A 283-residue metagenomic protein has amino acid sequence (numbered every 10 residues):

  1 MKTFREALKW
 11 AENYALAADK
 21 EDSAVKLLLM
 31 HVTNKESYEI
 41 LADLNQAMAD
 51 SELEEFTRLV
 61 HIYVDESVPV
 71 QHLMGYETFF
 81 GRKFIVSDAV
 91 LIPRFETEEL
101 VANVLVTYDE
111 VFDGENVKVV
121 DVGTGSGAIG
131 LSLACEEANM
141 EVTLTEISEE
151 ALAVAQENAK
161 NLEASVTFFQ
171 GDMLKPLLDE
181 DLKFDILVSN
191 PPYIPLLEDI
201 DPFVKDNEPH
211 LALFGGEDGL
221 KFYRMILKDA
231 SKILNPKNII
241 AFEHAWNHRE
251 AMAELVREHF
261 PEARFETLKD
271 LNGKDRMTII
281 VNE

Functional and structural regions predicted by a protein language model:
M1, D50-L53, L91-F95, G216-L220 (+1 more regions): Short, solvent-exposed loop/helix junctions and linker helices that flank or host conserved functional motifs
M1-M74: N-terminal auxiliary segments of SAM/dcSAM-dependent transferases
A11, L100-V104, Y108, I226 (+1 more regions): Generic hydrophobic alpha-helical segments
E21-D22, F112-N116, D181, N235-P236: Short helix-terminating capping/connector loops at secondary-structure junctions
H31-V32, T107, E136, H259: Alpha-helical structural context
L44, E54-A138, V142, I147-E157 (+1 more regions): SAM-dependent Rossmann-like transferase core, predominantly class I methyltransferases with a strong bias toward
N139-N282: S-adenosylmethionine
